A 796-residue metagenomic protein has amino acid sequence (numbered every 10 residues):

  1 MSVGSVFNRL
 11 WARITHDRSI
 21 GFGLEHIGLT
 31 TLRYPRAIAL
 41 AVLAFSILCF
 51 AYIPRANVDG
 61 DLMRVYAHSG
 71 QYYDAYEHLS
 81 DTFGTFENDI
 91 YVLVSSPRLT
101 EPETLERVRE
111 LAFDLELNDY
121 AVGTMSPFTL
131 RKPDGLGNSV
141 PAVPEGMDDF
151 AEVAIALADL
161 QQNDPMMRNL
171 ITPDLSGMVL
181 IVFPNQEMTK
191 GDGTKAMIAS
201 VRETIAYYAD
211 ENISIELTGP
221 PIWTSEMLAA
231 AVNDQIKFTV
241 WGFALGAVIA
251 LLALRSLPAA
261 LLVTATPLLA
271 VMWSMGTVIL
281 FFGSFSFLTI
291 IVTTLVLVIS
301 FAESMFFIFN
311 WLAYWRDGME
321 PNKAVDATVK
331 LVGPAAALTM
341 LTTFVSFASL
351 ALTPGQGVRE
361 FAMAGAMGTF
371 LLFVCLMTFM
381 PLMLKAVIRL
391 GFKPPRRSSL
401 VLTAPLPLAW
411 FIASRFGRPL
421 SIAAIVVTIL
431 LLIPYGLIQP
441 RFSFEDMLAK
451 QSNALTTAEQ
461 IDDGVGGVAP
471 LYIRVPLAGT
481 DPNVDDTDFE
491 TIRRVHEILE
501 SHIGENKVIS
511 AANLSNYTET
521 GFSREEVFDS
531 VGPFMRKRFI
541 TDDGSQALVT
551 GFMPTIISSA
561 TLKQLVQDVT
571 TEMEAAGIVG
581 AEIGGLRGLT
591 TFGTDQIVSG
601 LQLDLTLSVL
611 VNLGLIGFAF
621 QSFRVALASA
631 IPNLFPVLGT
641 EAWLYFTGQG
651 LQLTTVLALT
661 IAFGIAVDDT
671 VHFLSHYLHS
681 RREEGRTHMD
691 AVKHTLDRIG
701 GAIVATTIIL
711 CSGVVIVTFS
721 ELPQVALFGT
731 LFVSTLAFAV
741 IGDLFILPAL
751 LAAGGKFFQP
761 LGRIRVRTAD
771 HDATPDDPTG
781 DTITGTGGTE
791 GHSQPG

Functional and structural regions predicted by a protein language model:
S5-G60, P381-A386, L390, P394-S443 (+2 more regions): Signature of alpha-helical transmembrane segments and their immediate interfacial
V65, Q71, E77-H78, T82-T85 (+2 more regions): Juxtamembrane segments of multi-pass membrane proteins
E77, E106, D149-S256, R493 (+1 more regions): Extracytoplasmic
N233-F285, L352-Q356, L603-G648, F719-S720: Interfacial segments of transmembrane alpha-helices in multi-pass membrane proteins
Q235-K237, T264, E303, R316-T353 (+4 more regions): Pore- and gate-forming transmembrane helices of large, multi-pass membrane proteins
I249, A337-T378, L613-G617, G639-G650 (+2 more regions): Hydrophobic, glycine/alanine-rich multi-pass transmembrane helices and their short helix-loop junctions in large
A259-F307, V625-L674, G742-F745, A752 (+1 more regions): Hydrophobic transmembrane alpha-helices and their membrane-interface caps in long multi-pass transport proteins
A270, S274-L390, S720: Hydrophobic alpha-helical segments
